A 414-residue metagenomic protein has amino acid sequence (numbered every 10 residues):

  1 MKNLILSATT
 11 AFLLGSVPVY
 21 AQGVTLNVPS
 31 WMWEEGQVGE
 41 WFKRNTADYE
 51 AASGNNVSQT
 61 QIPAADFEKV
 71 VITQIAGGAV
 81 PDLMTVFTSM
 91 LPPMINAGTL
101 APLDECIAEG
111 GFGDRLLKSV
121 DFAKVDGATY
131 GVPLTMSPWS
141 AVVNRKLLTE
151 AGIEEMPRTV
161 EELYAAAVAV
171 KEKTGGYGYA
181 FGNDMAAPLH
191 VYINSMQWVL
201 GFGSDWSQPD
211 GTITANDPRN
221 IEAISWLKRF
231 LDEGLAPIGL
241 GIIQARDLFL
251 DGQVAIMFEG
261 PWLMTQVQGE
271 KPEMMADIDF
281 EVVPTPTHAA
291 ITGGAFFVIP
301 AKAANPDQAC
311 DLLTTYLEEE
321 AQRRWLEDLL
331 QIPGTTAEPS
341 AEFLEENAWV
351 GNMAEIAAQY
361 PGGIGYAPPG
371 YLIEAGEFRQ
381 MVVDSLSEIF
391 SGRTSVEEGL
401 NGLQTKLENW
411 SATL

Functional and structural regions predicted by a protein language model:
M1-Y20: Gram-negative bacterial Sec-dependent N-terminal signal peptides
L6-S7, A21-P93, A97-T99, E109-F112 (+8 more regions): Conserved N-terminal structural module of periplasmic/extracytoplasmic solute-binding proteins
W31, I224-Q308: Extracytoplasmic/periplasmic substrate-binding proteins
E68-A79, A97, L147-L148, A165-A169 (+3 more regions): Short helices/loops that flank or line small-molecule/ion binding pockets
T88-P138, E162-Y164, T174, H190-V191 (+3 more regions): Hinge/lid segment of periplasmic solute-binding proteins
D126, Y130-L134, W139, Y164-T212: Extracytoplasmic/periplasmic solute-binding protein
A167-V168, K173, D210-I238, D279: Glycine-centered hinge/linker elements that transmit conformational signals in sensory and ligand-binding systems
W262-M274, P286-D384, A412-L414: C-terminal lobe and pocket-closing loops of periplasmic/extracytoplasmic Venus-flytrap solute-binding proteins
